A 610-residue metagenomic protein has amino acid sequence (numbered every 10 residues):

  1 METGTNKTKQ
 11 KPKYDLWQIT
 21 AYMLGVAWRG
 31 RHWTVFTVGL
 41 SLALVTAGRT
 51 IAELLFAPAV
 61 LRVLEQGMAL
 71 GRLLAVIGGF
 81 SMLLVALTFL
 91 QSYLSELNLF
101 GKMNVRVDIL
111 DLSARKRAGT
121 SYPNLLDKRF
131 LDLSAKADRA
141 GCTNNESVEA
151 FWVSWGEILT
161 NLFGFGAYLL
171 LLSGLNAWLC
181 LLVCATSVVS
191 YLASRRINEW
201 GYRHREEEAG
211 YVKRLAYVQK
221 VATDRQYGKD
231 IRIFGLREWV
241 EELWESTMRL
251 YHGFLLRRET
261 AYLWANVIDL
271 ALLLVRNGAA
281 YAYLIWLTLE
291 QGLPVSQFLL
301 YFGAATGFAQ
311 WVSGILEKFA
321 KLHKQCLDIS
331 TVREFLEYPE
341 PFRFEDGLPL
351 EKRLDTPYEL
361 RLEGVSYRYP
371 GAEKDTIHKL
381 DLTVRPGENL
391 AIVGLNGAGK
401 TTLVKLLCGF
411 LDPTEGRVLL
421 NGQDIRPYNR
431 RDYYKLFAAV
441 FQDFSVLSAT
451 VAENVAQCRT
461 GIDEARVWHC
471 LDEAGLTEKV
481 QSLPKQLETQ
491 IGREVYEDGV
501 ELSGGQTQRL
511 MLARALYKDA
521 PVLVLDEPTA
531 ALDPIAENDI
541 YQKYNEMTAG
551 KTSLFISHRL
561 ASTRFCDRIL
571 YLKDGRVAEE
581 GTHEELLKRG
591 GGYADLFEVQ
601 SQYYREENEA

Functional and structural regions predicted by a protein language model:
M1-A21, M103-E149, Y211-F254, C326-P339 (+1 more regions): Extended non-transmembrane interhelical loops and adjacent amphipathic helices of multipass membrane proteins
M1-T50, L70-A75, F130-G166, R214-A216 (+4 more regions): Membrane-integrated ABC transporters
F36-Y93, L169-G201, V275-A282, W286-S296 (+1 more regions): Transmembrane helix-loop-helix hairpins at lipid-water interfaces of multipass membrane proteins, especially the type-1
I233, L336-E388, H469, E546-A549: Primarily ABC-family ATPase nucleotide-binding module
L236, A280, L299-E337: Cytosolic ends of transmembrane helices, especially the final helix of ABC transmembrane type-1 domains
C408: Helix-to-loop junction immediately C-terminal to a conserved catalytic motif
R417-L419, Y434, A452-E497, Y541-Q542 (+1 more regions): ABC ATPase nucleotide-binding domain helical subdomain, centered on the C-loop/LSGGQ "ABC signature"
Q486, Q542, A549-G550, R559 (+1 more regions): C-terminal portion of ABC ATPase nucleotide-binding domains
